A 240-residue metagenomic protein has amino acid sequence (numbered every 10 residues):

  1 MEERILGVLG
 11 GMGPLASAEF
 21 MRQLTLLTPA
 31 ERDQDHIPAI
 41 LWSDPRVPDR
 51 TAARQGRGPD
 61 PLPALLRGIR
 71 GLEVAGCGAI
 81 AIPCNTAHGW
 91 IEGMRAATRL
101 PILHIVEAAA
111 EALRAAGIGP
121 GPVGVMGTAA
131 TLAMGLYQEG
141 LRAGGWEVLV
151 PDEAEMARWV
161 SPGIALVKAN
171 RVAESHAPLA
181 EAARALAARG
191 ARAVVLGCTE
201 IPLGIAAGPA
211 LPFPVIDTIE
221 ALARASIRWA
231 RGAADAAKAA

Functional and structural regions predicted by a protein language model:
M1-A240: Non-catalytic structural scaffold of enzyme domains
